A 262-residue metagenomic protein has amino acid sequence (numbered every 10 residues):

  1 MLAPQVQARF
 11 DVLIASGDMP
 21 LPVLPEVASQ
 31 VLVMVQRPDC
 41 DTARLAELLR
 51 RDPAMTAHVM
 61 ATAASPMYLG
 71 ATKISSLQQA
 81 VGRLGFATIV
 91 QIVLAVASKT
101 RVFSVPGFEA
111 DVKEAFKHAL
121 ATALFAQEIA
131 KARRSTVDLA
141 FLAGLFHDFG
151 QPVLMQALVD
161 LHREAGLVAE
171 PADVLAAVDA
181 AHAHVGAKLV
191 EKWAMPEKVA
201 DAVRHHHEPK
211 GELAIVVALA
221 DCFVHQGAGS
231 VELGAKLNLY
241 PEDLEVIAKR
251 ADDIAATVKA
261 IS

Functional and structural regions predicted by a protein language model:
M1-A165, A169-L233: Conserved alpha-helical "signature site" that marks functionally important helical segments or helix/loop junctions
M1-L13, L233-S262: Terminal helices and disordered tails flanking the catalytic cores of nucleotide-processing hydrolases
